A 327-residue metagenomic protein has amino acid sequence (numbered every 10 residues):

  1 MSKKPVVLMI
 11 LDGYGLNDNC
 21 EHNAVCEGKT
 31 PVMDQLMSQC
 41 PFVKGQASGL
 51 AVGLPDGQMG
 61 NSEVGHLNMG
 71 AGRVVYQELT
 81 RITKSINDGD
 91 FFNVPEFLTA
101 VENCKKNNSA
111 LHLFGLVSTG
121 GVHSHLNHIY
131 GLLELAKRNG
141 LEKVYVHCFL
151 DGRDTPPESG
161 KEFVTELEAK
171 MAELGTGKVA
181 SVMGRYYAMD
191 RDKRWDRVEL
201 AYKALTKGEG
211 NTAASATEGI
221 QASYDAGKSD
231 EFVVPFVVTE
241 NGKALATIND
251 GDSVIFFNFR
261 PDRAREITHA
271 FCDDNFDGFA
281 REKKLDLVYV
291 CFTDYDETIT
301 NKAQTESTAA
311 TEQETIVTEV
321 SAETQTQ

Functional and structural regions predicted by a protein language model:
M1-S2, I248: Extracellular/periplasmic catalytic domains that process cell-envelope and extracellular macromolecules
S2-V6, G15-Y186, D196, L200 (+2 more regions): Active-site nucleophile/metal-coordination loop of metallo-enzymes that catalyze phosphate/sulfate and related
P5-L11, I255-N258: Short, hydrophobic/glycine-enriched beta-strand segments
D12, T119, R260: Conserved acidic catalytic centers in enzymes
V43-Q46, N211-A216, Q327: Acidic/polar loop patches that form or flank catalytic/metal-binding clefts of enzymes that bind anionic ligands
T155-D250, I255, F259, A264 (+1 more regions): Long, well-ordered, tryptophan-enriched scaffold segments
T315-T318, E323-T326: N-terminal low-complexity segments that are often proline-rich with Ser/Thr-Pro
